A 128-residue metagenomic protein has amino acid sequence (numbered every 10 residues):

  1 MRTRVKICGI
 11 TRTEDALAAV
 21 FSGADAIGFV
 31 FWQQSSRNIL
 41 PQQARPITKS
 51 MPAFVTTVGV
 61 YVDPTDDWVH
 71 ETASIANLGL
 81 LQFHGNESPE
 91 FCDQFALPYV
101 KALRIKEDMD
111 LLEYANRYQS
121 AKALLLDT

Functional and structural regions predicted by a protein language model:
M1-T128: Conserved N-terminal beta1-alpha1 strand-loop-helix module at the mouth
